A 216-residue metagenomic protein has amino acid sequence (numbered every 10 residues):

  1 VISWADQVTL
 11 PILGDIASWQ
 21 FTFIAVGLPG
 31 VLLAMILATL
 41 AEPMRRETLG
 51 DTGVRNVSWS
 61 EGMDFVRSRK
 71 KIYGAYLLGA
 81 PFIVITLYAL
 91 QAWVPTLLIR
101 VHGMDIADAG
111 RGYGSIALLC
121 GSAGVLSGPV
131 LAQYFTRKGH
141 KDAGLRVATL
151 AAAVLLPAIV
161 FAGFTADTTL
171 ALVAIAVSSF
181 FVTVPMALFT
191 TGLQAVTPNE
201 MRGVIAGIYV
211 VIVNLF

Functional and structural regions predicted by a protein language model:
V1-A41: Helix-loop-helix hairpin linking two adjacent transmembrane segments in secondary transporters
M44-L77, V101: Juxtamembrane intracellular "pre-TM" segments in multi-pass secondary transporters
R69-V125, V182-T190: Extracytoplasmic gate region of multi-pass secondary transporters
L77, G110-R111, T149, G203 (+1 more regions): Conserved glycine-rich helix-kink/hinge and helix-boundary motifs of the Major Facilitator Superfamily
A80, V84, I175-S179, V210 (+1 more regions): Helical-face signature of the major facilitator-like transporter fold
G121-V125, V196-F216: A late C-terminal transmembrane helix in Major Facilitator Superfamily
G124-K141: Helix-to-loop junctions at the C-terminal end of transmembrane segments in multipass secondary transporters
K141-F189: C-terminal transmembrane helical hairpin of 12-TM major facilitator-type secondary transporters
